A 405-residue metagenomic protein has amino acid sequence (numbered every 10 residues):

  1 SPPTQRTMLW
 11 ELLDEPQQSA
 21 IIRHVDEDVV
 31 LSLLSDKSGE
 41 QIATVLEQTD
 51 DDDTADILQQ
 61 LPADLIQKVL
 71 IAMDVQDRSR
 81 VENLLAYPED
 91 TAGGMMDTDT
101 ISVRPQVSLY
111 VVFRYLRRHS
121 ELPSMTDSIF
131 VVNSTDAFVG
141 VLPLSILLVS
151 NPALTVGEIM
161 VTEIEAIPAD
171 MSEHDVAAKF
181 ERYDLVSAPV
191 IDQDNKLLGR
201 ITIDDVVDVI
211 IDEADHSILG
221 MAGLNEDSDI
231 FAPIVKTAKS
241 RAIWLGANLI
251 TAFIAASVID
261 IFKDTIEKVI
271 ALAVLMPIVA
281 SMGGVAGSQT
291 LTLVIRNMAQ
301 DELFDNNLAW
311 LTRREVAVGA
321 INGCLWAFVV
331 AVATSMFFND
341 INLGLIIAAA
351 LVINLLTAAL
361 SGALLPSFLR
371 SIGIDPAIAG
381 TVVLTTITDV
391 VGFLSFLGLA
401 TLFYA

Functional and structural regions predicted by a protein language model:
S1-L224: Hydrophobic packing positions in regular secondary-structure scaffolds
I210, H216-L360, L364-I378, V382-I387 (+1 more regions): Alpha-helical transmembrane segments and their membrane-interface boundaries that form or gate the permeation pathway
